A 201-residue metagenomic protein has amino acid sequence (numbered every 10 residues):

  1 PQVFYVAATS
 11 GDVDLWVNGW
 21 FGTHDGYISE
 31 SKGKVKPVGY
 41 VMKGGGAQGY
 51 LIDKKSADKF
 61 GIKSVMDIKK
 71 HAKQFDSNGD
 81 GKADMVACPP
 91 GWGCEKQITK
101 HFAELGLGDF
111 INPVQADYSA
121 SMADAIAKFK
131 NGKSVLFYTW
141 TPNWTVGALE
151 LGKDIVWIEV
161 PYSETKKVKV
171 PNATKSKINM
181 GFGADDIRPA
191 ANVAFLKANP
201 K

Functional and structural regions predicted by a protein language model:
Q2-F4, F21-D25, G44, S56-D58 (+5 more regions): Solvent-exposed loop/turn segments at secondary-structure junctions within structured extracellular/periplasmic domains
Q2-L15, P113, K166-K167, N179-F182 (+1 more regions): The structured alpha-helical core of multi-pass membrane proteins
Q2-L51: N-terminal segment of the mature folded domain
V3, S10, G45-A47, K63 (+3 more regions): Extracytoplasmic
V13-V17, V86-E164, K169: Ligand-binding pocket segment of bilobal, Venus flytrap-like solute-binding proteins
V35-V86: A conserved helix-loop-strand patch within extracytoplasmic ligand-binding domains of the periplasmic binding
I52-D58, K82-P90, F110-P113, N192-L196 (+1 more regions): Second-shell loop/turn segments in exported
T145-K201: C-terminal lobe and pocket-closing loops of periplasmic/extracytoplasmic Venus-flytrap solute-binding proteins
